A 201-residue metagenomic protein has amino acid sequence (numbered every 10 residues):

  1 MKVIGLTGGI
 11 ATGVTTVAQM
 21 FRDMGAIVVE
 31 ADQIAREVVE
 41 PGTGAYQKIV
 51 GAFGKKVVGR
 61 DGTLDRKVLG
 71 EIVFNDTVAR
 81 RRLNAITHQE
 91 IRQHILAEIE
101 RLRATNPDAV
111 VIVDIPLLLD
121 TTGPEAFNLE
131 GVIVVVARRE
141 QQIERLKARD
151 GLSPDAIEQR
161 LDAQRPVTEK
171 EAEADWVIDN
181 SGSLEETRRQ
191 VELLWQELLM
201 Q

Functional and structural regions predicted by a protein language model:
M1-Q33: Walker A (P-loop) phosphate-binding motif
G13, D32, L83, I112 (+3 more regions): Residue-level signal for inorganic ion chemistry
A18, V28-E40, K55, A148 (+1 more regions): N-terminal polybasic phosphate/anion-binding patch
I27, G131, D175-W176: Well-ordered beta-strand positions
Q33-V110: ATP-dependent small-molecule kinase phosphotransfer cores that center on conserved nucleotide phosphate-binding segments
Y46-V50, R139-K147, P154, E158: An amphipathic alpha-helix signature
L96-T105, V110-A148: ATP-dependent NMP and nucleoside kinases share a basic, alpha-helical "lid"
A97, P124-A126, A148-E197, Q201: Small-molecule kinase domains that catalyze NTP-dependent phosphoryl transfer to phosphate-bearing small molecules
